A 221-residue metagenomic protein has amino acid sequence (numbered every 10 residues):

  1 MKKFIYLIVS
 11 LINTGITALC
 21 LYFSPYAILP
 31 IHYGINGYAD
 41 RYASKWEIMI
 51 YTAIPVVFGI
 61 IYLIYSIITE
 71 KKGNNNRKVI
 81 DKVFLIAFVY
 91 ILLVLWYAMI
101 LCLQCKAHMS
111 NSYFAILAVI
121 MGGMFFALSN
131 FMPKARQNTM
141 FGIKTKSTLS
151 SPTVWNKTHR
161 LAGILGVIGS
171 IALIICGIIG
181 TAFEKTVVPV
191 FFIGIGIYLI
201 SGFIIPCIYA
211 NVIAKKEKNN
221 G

Functional and structural regions predicted by a protein language model:
M1-V9, W46: N-terminal membrane topogenic signal
I5-L7, I50-I54, I61-Y62, K82-Y90 (+1 more regions): Select subsegments of transmembrane alpha-helices in polytopic membrane proteins, especially boundary-proximal
L19-I50, F141-S150: Active-site and channel-lining beta-strand-loop segments that bind or position nucleotide-derived/phosphorylated
C20-P25, V57-T69, A127-I143, Y209-A214: Membrane-water interface of transmembrane alpha-helices
R41-V56, S110-L128, G194-Y198: Alpha-helical transmembrane segments
Y65-A115: Ordered, amphipathic secondary-structure segments that act as subunit-interaction surfaces in large macromolecular
V94-M109, I168-E184: Alpha-helical transmembrane segments and their membrane-interface junctions in multi-pass membrane proteins
T145-A162: Short membrane-interface loop/juxtamembrane segments of multi-pass integral membrane proteins
